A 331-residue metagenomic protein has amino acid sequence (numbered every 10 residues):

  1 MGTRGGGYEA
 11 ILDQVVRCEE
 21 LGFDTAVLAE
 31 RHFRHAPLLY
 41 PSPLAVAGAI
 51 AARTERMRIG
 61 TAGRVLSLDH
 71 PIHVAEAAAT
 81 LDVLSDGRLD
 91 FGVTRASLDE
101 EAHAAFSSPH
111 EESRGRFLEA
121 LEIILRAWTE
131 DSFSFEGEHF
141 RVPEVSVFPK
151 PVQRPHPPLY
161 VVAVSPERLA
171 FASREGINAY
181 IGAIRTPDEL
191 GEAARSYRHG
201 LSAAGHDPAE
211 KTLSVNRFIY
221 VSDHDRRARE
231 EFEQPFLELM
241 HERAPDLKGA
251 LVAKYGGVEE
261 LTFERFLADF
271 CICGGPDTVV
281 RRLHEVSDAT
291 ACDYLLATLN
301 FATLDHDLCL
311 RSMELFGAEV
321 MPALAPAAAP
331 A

Functional and structural regions predicted by a protein language model:
M1-G6, L66-F135, A179, R185-G191: Flexible, glycine-rich active-site loops centered on histidine and acidic residues that chelate a metal or position
M1-R53, M57-I59, P155-P157, A331: N-terminal beta1-alpha1-beta2 module of alpha/beta enzyme domains
M1-Y8, R64-P71, Q153-A163, L267-P276: Active-site mouth loops of central-metabolism enzymes
E19-E20, A47-E55, A78, D82-R88 (+3 more regions): Acidic (Asp/Glu)-rich catalytic clusters
G22, E30, I50, L81 (+7 more regions): Conserved, mostly hydrophobic/aromatic
T25-V46, V65, S97, R185 (+1 more regions): Glycine-rich, proline-tolerant flexible connector loops at the mouths of alpha/beta enzymes
A26-L28, I59-T61, L89-V93, L159-V162 (+3 more regions): Hydrophobic faces of well-ordered beta-strands that scaffold small-molecule active sites in alpha/beta enzyme cores
E111-V147, D188-C292, A325-A331: An alpha-helical appendage that flanks or caps ligand/catalytic pockets
